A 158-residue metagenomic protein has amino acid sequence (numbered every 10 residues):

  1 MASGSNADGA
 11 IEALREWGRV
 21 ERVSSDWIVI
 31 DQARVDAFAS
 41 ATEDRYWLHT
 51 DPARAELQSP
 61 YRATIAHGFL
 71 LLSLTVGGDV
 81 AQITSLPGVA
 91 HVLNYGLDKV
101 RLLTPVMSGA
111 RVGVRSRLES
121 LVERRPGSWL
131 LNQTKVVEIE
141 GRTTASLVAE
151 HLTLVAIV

Functional and structural regions predicted by a protein language model:
M1-G18, L102-V158: HotDog/MaoC-like acyl-thioester-processing domains
A2-N94: Hot-dog-fold acyl-thioester-processing enzymes
Y95-K99: A beta-strand/beta-hairpin structural motif
